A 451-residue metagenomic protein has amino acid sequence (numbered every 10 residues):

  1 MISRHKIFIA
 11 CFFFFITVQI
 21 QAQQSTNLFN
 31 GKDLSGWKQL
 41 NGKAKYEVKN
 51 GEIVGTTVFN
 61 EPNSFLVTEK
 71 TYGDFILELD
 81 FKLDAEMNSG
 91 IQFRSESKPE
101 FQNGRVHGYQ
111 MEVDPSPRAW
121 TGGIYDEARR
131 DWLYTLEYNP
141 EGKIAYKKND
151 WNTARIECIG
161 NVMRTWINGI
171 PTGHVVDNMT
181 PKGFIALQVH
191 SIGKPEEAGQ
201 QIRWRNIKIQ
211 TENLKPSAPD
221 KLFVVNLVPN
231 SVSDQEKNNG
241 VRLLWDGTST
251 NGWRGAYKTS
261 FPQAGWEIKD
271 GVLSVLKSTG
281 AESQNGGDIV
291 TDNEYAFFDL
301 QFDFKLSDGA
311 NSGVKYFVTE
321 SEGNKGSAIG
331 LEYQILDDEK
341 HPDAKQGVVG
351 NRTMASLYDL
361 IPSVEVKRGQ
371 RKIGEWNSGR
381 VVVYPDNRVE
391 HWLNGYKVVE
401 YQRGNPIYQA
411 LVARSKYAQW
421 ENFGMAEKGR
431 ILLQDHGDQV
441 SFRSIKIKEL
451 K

Functional and structural regions predicted by a protein language model:
M1-Q24: Bacterial Sec-dependent N-terminal signal peptides
Q23-K451: Carbohydrate-interacting regions of secretory-pathway proteins
